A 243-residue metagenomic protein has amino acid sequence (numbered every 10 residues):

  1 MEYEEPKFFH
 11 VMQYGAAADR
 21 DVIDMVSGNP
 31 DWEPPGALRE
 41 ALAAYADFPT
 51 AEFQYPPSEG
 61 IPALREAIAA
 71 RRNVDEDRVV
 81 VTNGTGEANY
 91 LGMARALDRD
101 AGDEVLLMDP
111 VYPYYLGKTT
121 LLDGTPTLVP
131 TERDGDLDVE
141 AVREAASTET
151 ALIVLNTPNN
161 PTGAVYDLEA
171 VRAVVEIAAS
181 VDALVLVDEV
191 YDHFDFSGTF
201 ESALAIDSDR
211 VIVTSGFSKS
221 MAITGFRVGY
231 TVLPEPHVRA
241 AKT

Functional and structural regions predicted by a protein language model:
E2-N89: N-terminal small-domain helix-loop-helix segment of the aminotransferase-like
V11, Y115, V174: Aromatic/hydrophobic pocket-lining residues that form π-stacking "cages" and hydrophobic walls in ligand
A18, L122, I177-V181: Helix C-cap/helix->beta junction micro-motif
D75-V80, G102-E104, E149, D209-R210: Short acidic capping loops at alpha-helix termini that bridge into adjacent secondary structure
D77, R95-T119: Conserved PLP-anchoring active-site segment centered on the Schiff-base-forming lysine
R133-D195: Active-site phosphate-binding strand-loop segment of PLP-dependent enzymes
I212-T243: Conserved core segment of the aminotransferase class I/II
